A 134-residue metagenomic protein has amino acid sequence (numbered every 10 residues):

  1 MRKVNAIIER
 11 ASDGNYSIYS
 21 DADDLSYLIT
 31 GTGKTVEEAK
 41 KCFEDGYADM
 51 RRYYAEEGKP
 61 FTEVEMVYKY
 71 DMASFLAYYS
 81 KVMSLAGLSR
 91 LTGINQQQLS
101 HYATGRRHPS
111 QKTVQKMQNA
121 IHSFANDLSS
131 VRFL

Functional and structural regions predicted by a protein language model:
M1-G58, E63: DNA-contacting interfaces and partner/effector-binding or oligomerization modules in DNA-centric proteins
M1-K3, D45-V114, N119, S123 (+1 more regions): Short, charged, surface-exposed hinge/linker loops at domain edges that act as mobile lids or interdomain connectors
